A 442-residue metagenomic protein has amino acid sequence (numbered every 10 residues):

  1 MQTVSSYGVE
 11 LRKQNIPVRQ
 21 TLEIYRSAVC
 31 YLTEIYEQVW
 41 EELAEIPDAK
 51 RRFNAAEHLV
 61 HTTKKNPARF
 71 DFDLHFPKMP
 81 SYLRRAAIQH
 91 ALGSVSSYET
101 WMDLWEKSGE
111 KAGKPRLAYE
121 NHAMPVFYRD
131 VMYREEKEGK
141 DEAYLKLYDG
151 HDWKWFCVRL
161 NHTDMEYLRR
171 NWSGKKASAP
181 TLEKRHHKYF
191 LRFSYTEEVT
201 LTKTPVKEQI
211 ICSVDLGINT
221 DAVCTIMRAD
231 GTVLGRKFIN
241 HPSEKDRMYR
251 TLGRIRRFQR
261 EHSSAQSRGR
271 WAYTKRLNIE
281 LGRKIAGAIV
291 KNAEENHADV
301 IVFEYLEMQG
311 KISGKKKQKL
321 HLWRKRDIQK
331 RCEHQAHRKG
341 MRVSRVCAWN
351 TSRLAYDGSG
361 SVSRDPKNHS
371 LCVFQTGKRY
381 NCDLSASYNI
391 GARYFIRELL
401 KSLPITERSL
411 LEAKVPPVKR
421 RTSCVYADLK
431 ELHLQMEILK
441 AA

Functional and structural regions predicted by a protein language model:
M1-A442: Nucleic-acid substrate recognition interfaces
